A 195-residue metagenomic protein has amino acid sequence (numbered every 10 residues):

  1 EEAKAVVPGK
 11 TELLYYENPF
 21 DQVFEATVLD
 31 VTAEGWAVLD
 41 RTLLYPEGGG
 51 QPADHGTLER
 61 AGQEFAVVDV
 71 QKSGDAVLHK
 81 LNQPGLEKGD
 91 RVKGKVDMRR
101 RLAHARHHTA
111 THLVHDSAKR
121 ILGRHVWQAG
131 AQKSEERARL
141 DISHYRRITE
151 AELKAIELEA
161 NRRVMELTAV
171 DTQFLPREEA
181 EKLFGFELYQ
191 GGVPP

Functional and structural regions predicted by a protein language model:
E1-P195: A glycine- and charged-residue-rich anion-binding loop/surface
